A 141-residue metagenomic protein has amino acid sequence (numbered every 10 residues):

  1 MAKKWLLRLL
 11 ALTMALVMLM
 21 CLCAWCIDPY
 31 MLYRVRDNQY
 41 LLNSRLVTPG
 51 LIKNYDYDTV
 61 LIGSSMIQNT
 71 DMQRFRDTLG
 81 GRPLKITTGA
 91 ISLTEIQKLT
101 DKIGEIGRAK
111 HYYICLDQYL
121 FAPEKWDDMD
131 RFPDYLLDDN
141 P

Functional and structural regions predicted by a protein language model:
M1-W5: N-terminal Lys/Arg-rich, disordered targeting/topogenic segments
L7-D28: Hydrophobic membrane-insertion alpha-helices, especially the h-region of bacterial N-terminal signal peptides
T13-M20, R36-N43, S65-D71: Short low-complexity stretches enriched in small and charged residues
C26-V47: Alpha-helical transmembrane signal-anchor/signal-peptide segments
V35-L41, L61, T88-I91: Short, flexible loop segments at the rims of nucleotide/cofactor-binding pockets, characterized by
L42-T70: Short extracytoplasmic
M66-P141: Membrane-embedded segments
